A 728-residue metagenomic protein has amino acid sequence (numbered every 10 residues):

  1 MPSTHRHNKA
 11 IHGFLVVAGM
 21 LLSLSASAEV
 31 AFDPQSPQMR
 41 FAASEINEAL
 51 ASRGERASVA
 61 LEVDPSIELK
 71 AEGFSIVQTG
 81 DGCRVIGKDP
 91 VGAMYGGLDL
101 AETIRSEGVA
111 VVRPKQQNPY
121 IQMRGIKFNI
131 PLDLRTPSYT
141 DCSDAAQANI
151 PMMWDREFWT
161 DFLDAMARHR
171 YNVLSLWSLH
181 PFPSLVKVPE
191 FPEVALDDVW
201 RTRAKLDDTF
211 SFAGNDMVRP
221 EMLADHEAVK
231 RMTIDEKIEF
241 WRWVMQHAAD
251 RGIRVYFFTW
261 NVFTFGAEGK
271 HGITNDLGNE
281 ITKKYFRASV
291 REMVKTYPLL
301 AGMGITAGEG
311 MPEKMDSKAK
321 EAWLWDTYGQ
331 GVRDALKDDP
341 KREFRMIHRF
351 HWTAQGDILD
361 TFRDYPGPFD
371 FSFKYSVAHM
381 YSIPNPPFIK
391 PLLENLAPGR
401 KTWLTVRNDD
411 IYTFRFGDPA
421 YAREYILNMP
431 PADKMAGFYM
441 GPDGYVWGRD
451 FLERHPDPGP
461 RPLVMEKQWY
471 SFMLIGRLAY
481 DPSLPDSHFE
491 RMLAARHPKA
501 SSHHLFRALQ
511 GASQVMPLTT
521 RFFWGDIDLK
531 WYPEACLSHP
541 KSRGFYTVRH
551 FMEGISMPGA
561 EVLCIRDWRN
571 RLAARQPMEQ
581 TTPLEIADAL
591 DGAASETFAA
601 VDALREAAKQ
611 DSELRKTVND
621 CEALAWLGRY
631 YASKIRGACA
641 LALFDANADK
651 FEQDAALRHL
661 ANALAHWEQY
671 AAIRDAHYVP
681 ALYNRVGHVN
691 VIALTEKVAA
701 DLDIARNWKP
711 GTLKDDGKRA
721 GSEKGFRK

Functional and structural regions predicted by a protein language model:
G13-S23: Bacterial N-terminal signal peptides
A26-A28: Boundary at the C-terminal end of the N-terminal hydrophobic targeting segment
D33-P37, S44-E45, A49, L69-G73 (+4 more regions): Feature activates predominantly on carbohydrate-active enzymes
G54-E72, C83-R84: Short, well-ordered secondary-structure micro-motifs within conserved domains or adaptor modules
D89, M166, I305, L493 (+1 more regions): Conserved, mostly hydrophobic/aromatic
N129, N149, N172, S184-V194 (+5 more regions): Catalytic-core regions of glycoside hydrolase
E157, S211, P442-N690, A705: C-terminal non-catalytic alpha-helical accessory regions
D675-G721: Eukaryote-biased recognition of C-terminal alpha-helical segments
